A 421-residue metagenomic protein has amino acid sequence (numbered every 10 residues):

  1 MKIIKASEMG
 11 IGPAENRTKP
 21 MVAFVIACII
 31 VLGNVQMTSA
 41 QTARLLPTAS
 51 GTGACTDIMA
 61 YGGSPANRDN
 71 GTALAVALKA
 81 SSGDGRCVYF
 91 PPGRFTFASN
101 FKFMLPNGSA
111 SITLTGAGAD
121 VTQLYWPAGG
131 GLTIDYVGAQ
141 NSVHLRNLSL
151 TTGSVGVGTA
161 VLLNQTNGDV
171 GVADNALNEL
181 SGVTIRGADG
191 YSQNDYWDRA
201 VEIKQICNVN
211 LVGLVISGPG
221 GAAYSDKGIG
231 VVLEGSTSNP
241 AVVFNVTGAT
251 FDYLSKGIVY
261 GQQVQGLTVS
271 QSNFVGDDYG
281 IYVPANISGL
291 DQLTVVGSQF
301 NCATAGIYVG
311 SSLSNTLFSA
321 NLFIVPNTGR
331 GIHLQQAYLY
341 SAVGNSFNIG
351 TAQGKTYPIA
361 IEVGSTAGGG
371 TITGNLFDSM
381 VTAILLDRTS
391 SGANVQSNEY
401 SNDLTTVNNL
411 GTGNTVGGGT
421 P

Functional and structural regions predicted by a protein language model:
M1-R17: N-terminal secretory signal peptides that target proteins for export/translocation
V22-N34: Bacterial N-terminal signal peptides
T38-A40: Boundary at the C-terminal end of the N-terminal hydrophobic targeting segment
I58-P91: Acidic Gly/Asp/Thr-rich repetitive segments characteristic of extracellular carbohydrate-active and adhesion proteins
A75, K79-S81, T96-T115, Q123-A176 (+5 more regions): Extracellular beta-strand-rich solenoid/capping regions of secreted or surface-exposed proteins that bind or remodel
R86, A98-N100, A119, Q123-G131 (+10 more regions): Short glycine/acidic-rich loop motifs that flank beta-strands on beta-rich extracellular proteins
T373-P421: Leucine-rich solenoid repeat scaffolds
